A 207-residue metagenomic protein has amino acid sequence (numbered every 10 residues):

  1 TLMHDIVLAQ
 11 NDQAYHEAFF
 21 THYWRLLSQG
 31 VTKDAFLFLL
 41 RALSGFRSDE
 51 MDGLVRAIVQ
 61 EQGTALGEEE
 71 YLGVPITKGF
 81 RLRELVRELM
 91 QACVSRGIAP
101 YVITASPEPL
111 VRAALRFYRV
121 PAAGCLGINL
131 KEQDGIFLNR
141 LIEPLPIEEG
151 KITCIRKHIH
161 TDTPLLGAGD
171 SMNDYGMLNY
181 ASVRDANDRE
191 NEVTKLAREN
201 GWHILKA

Functional and structural regions predicted by a protein language model:
T1-T77: A metal-dependent, Asp-based hydrolase signature
F46-D49, G53-A207: C-terminal cap/substrate-recognition subdomain and adjoining C-terminal extension of metal-dependent phosphatase-like
